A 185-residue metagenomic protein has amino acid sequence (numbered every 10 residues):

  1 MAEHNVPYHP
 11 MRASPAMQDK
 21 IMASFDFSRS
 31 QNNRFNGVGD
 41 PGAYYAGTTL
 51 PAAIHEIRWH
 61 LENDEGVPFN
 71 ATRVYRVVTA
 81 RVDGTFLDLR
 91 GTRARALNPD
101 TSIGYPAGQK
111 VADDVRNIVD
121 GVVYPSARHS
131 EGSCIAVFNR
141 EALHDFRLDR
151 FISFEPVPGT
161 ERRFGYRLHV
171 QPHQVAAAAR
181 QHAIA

Functional and structural regions predicted by a protein language model:
M1-G37, W59-A185: Active-site and NAD+-binding cores of ADP-ribose-processing enzymes
P41-A46: A short, exposed loop/beta-hairpin motif centered on an aromatic-Gly-Thr core
T48-D64: A short mixed-secondary-structure module that forms the rim of ligand-binding clefts
